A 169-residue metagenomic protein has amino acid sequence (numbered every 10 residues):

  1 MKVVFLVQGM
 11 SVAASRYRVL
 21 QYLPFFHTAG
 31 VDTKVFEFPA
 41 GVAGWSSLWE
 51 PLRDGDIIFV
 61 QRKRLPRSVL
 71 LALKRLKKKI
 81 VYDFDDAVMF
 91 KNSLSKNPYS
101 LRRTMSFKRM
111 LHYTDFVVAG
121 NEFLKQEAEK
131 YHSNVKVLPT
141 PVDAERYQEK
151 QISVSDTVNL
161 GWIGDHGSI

Functional and structural regions predicted by a protein language model:
M1-V60: N-terminal pre-catalytic "stem/leader" segment of glycosyltransferase-like enzymes
V4, S153-I169: Conserved donor-binding/catalytic core segment of Leloir-type glycosyltransferases
V7-M10, R16, I58-L76, I163: An aromatic- and histidine-rich active-site surface loop
S11, D143, D165-I169: Nucleotide-sugar-dependent glycosyltransferase donor-binding/catalytic pocket residues
V12, V81-K108, E145-Q148, S155-D156: Acceptor-binding helix/loop patch of EC 2.4 sugar-transfer enzymes, predominantly nucleotide-sugar-dependent
S46-R53, S68, A72-L76, V88 (+1 more regions): Membrane-proximal helix-turn-helix segments that form the acceptor-binding/catalytic region of lipid-linked
I58-F59, H112-N121, K136, G161: A short beta-strand/loop micro-motif in the catalytic core of glycosyltransferases that engages the nucleotide-sugar
F123, P141: Carbohydrate-associated surface elements
